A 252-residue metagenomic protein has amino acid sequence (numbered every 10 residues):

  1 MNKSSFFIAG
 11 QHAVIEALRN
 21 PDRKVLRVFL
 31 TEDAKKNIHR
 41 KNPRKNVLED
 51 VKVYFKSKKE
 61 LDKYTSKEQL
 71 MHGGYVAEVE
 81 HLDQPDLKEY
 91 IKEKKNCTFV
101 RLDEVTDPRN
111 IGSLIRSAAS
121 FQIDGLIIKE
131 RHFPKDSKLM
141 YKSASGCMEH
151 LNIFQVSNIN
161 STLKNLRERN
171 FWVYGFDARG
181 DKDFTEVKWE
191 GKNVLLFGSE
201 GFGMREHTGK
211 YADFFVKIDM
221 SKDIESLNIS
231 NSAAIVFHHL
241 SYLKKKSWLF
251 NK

Functional and structural regions predicted by a protein language model:
M1-E89, L249-K252: N-terminal positively charged helical leader segments and presequences
I8, V53-S57, L151-N160, V216: Short acidic-hydrophobic, aromatic-tinged amphipathic segments that line or gate anion-handling sites
R23, L48, K92-K182, F250: RNA substrate-binding interface of SAM-dependent RNA methyltransferases
D33, K58-E60, R131-F133, R179 (+1 more regions): Short, ordered loop/turn segments at secondary-structure junctions
R40-K41, F133-L139, F202-T208: Short, glycine/polar-rich helix-capping loops at beta-to-alpha or helix-loop-helix junctions that flank or form
S120, Y141-S145, G209-K252: Structured adenosyl-cofactor binding patch, chiefly the S-adenosyl-L-methionine
Y174-N228: Active-site/ligand-binding-proximal alpha/beta "capping" segment
